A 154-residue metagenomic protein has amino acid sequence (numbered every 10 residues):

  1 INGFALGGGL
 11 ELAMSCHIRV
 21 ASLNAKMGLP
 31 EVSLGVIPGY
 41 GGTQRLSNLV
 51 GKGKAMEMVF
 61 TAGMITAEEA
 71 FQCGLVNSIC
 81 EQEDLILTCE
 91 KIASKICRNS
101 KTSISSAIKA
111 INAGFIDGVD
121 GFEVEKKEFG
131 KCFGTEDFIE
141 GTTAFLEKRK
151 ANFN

Functional and structural regions predicted by a protein language model:
I1-F4: A short, small-residue-rich loop immediately preceding and capping a beta-strand
L6-V59, C73, T88-I92: CoA-thioester-processing core
V20-A25, A67, V76-V124, G130 (+2 more regions): C-terminal long alpha-helix characteristic of the crotonase
G42-R45, K54, T66, S103-S106 (+2 more regions): Hydrophobic alpha-helical segments typical of transmembrane helices and their membrane-interface/capping positions
A62-E69: Acidic, divalent-metal-coordinating active-site segment for phosphoryl/phosphodiester hydrolysis, typified by short
T143-N154: Terminal low-complexity tails and localization/encapsulation signals of metabolic enzymes
